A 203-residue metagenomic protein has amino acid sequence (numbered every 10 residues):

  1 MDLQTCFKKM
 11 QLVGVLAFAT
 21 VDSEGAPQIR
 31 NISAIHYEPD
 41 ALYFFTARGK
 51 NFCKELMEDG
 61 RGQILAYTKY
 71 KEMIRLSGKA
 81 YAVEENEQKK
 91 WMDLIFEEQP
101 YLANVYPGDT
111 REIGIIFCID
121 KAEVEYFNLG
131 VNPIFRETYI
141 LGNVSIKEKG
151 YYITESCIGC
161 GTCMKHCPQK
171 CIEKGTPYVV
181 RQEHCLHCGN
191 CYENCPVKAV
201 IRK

Functional and structural regions predicted by a protein language model:
K8-P27, G62-A66: A short, Trp-centered hydrophobic/proline-enriched beta-strand micro-motif
I35-K71: A short mixed-secondary-structure module that forms the rim of ligand-binding clefts
K79-E148: Charged, gly/pro-rich active-site loop segments
Y152-I153, V180-R181: Hydrophobic face of beta-strands forming the core of extended beta-sheets/solenoids, especially the left-handed
T162-V179, N190-K203: Iron-sulfur cluster-binding cysteine motifs and their immediate structural context in ferredoxin-like electron-transfer
